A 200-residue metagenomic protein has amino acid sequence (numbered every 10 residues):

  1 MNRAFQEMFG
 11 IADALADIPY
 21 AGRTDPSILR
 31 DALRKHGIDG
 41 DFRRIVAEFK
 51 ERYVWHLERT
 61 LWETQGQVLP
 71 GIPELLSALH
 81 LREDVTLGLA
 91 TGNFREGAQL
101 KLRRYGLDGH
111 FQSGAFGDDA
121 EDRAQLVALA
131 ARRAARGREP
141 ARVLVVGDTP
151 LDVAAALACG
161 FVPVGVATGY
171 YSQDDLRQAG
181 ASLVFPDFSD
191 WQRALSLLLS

Functional and structural regions predicted by a protein language model:
M1-E74, L81: N-terminal helical cap/lid subdomain that shapes the substrate entry/recognition surface in HAD-like hydrolases
I11, V85, F161: Short glycine/serine/threonine/alanine-rich loop segments
G40-R44, P73, S77, G88 (+1 more regions): Asp-based, Mg2+/Mn2+-dependent phosphohydrolase catalytic module
L79-V85: A structural motif corresponding to the C-terminal end of an alpha-helix and its immediate exit/capping segment
T91: Conserved phosphate-coupling serine/threonine residues in phosphotransfer and NTP-handling enzymes
